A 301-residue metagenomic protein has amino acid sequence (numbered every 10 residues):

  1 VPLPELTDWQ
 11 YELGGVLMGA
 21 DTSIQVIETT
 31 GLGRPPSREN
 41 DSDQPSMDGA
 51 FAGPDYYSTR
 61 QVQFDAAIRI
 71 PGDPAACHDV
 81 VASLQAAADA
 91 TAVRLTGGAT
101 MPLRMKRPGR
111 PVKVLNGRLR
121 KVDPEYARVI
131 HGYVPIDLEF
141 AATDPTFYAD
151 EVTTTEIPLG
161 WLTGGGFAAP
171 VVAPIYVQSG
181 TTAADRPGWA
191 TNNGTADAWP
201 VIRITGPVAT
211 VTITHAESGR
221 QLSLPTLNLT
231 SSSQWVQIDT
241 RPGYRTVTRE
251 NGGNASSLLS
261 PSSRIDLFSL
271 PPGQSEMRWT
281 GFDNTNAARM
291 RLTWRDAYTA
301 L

Functional and structural regions predicted by a protein language model:
V1-D43: Polar/acidic, low-complexity leader/linker segments enriched in S/T/G and N/D
L6, Q44, Y57-Q61, G98 (+4 more regions): A general secondary-structure signal for short beta-strands and their flanking turns/coil in non-transmembrane regions
I27-Q63, K121-Y126: Short, solvent-exposed beta-alpha or beta-beta edge segments that form flexible loop/patches at the rim of ligand
M47-H78, H131-P145, S275: Oligomerization/assembly interface segments of phage tail-like spikes and tubes
Q61-N116: Long, hydrophobic/aromatic-enriched structural stretches that serve as scaffold segments
C77, Y148-T155: Short, charged, solvent-exposed linker or helix-capping segments at domain edges/interfaces that act as flexible hinges
G97-A149: Short beta-strand and beta-hairpin "edge-sheet" elements
V152-L301: Intrinsically disordered, low-complexity segments enriched in serine, threonine, and glycine
